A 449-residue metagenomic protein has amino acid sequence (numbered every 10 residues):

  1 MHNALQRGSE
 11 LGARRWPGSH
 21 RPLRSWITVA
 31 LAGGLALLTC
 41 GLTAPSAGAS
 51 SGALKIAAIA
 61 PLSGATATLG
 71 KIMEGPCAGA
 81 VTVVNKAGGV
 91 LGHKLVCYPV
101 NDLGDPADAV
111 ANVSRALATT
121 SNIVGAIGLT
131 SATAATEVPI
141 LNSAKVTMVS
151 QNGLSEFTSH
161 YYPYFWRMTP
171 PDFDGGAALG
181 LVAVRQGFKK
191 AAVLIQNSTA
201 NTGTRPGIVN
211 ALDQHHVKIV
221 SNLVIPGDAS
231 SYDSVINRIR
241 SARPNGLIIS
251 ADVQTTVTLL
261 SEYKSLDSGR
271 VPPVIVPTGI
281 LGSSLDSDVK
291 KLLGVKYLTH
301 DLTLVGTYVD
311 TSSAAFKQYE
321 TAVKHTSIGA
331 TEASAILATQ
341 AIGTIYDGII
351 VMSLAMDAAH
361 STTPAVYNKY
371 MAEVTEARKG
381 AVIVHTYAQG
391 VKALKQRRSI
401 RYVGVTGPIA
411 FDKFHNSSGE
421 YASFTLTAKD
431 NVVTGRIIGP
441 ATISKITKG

Functional and structural regions predicted by a protein language model:
H2-L5, G12, L31-G34, L38 (+1 more regions): Extracytosolic ligand-binding ectodomains
L5-L31: Bacterial N-terminal signal peptides that target proteins for export
